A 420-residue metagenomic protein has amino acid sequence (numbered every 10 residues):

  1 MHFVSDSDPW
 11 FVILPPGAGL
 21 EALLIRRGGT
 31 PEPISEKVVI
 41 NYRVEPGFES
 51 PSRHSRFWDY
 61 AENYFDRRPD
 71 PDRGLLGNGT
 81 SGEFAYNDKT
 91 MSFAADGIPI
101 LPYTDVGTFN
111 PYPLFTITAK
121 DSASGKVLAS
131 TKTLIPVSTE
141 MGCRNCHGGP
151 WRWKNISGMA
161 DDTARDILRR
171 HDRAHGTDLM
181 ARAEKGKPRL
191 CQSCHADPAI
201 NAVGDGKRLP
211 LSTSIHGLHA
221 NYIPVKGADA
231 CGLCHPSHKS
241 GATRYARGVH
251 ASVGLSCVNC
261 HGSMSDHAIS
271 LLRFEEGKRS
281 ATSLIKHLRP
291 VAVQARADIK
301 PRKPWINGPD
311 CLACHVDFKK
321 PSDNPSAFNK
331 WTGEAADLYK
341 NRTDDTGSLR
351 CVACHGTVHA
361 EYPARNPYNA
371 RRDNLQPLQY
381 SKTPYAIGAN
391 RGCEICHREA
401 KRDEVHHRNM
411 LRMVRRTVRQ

Functional and structural regions predicted by a protein language model:
M1-G19, I25: Beta-strand-rich domain onsets/edges
P15-L20, P111-F115: Short, solvent-exposed loop/turn segments enriched in Ser/Thr/Gly
G17-A18, L23-Y60: Short flexible loop/turn segments that cap and initiate beta-strands
R43-E45, P51, R68, D72 (+4 more regions): Extracytosolic secretory-pathway proteins
F57-L101: Extended, solvent-exposed segments with strong compositional bias
A85-K185: Extended acidic/polar, glycine-enriched regions that form or flank non-catalytic beta-rich accessory modules
A123-S130, P150-A183, D197-Q420: Inter-heme linker and motif-flanking segments adjacent to c-type heme-binding CXXCH motifs in c-type cytochromes
E184-S193: Domain-length functional cores that host ligand/cofactor binding and catalytic or interaction surfaces in mature
